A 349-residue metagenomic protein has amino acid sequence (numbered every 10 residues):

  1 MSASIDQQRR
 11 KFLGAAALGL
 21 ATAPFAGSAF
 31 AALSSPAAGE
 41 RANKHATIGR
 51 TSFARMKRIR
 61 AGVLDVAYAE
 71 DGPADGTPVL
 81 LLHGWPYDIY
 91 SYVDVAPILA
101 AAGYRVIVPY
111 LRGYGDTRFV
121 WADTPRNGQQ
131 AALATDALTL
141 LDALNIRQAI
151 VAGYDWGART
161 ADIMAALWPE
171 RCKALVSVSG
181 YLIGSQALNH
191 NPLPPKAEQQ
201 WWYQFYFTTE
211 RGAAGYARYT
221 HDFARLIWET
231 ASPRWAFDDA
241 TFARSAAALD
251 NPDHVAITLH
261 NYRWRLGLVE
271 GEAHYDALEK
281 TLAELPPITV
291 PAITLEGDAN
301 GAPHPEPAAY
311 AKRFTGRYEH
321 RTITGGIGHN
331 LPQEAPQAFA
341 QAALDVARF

Functional and structural regions predicted by a protein language model:
S2-L20: N-terminal secretory signal peptides and thylakoid transit peptides that target proteins across membranes
A29-A31: Boundary at the C-terminal end of the N-terminal hydrophobic targeting segment
P36-R55, D65-V66, D71, P78 (+2 more regions): Flexible "cap/lid" subdomain of the alpha/beta-hydrolase fold that forms the substrate-access gate
K57-A61: Short acidic-hydrophobic surface loop/beta-edge motif
D71-R118: Conserved HGGG/HGGXW glycine-rich cap/lid loop of the alpha/beta-hydrolase fold
I327-A335: Catalytic histidine-centered segment of alpha/beta-hydrolase-like enzymes
A342-F349: C-terminal alpha-helix
